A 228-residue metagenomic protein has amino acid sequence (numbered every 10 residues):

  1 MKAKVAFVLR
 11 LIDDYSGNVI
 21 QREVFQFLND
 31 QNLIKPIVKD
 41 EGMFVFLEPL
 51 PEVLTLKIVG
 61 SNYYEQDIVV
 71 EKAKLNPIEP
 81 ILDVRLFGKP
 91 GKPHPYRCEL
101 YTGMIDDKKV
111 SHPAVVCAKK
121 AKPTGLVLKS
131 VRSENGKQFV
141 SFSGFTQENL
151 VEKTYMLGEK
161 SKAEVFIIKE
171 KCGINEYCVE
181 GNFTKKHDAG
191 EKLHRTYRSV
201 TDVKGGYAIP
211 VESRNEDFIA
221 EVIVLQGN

Functional and structural regions predicted by a protein language model:
M1, E71-R97: Extracellular beta-sheet/turn segments enriched in Thr/Pro/Gly and aliphatic residues
K2-V24, P93-K122, S213-R214: Structural motif
D14-S16, F27-I34, S61-Y63, K119-T124 (+2 more regions): Change "in extracellular beta-sheet-rich domains … of secreted and cell-surface proteins" to "in beta-sheet-rich domains
N18-V45, T196-A208: Short, acidic Ser/Thr/Gly-rich low-complexity loop/linker segments typical of extracellular and cell-surface proteins
G42-E48, S141-F142, C178-E180, K204-S213: Exposed aromatic-hydrophobic patches
M43-P77, S161, N215-N228: A short, solvent-exposed loop/turn motif at the edges and junctions of modular extracellular/periplasmic domains
K72-I78, E170-G173, V200-V203: Short proline/glycine- and polar residue-rich coil/turn motifs
P93, A114-K186: Autoprocessing Asn-cyclization modules and mimics
